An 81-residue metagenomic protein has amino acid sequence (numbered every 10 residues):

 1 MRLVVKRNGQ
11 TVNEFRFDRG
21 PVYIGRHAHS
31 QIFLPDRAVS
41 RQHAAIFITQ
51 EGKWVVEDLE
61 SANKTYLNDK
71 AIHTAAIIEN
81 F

Functional and structural regions predicted by a protein language model:
M1-R7: A short beta-strand micro-motif
V4, N13-F81: Forkhead-associated
Q10: Conserved nucleotide-binding/hydrolysis micro-motifs of P-loop NTPases
